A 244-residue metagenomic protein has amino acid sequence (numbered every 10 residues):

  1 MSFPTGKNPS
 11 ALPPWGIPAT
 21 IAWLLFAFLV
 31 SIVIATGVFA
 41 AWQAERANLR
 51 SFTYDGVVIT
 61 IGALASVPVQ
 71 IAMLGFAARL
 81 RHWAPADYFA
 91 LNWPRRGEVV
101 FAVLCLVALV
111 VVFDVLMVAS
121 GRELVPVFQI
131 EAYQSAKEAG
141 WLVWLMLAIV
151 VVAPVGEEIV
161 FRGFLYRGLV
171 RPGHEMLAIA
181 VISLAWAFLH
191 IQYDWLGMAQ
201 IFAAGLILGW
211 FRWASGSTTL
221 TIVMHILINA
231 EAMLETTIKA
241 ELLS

Functional and structural regions predicted by a protein language model:
M1-W15: Short, Lys/Arg-rich, polar N-terminal cytosolic tail immediately upstream of the first transmembrane signal-anchor
P18-A22, T60, V99-L104, V143-L147 (+3 more regions): Hydrophobic alpha-helical transmembrane segments
W23-L80: Alpha-helical transmembrane segments in multi-pass membrane proteins
I34-A35, M176-S183, A187-L189, W195-S244: Functionally important transmembrane alpha-helices
A40-T60, W83-A153, R171, T237 (+1 more regions): Juxtamembrane helix-loop-helix connectors linking adjacent transmembrane helices in multi-pass membrane enzymes
L64-V69, V143, L147, A199-I207 (+1 more regions): Membrane-embedded alpha-helical segments of multi-pass membrane proteins, especially the transmembrane helices
G75-P85, F211-W213: Structural signal for the C-terminal ends of transmembrane alpha-helices and the immediately following loop
R162-G173, L234-K239: Membrane-interfacial alpha-helical segments at the cytosolic side of multi-pass membrane proteins
